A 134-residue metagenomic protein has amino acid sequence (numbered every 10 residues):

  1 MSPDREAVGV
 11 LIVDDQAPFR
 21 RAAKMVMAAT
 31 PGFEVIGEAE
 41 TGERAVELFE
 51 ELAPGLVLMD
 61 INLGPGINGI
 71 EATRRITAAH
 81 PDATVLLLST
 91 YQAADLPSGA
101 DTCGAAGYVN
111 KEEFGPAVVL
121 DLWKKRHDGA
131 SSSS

Functional and structural regions predicted by a protein language model:
M1-G9, A117-S134: Non-catalytic signal-transmission and effector/linker regions of two-component phosphorelay proteins
A7-P18, A23-M27: Conserved acidic segment of CheY-like receiver
D14, D60-I61, S89: Active-site residues of response regulator receiver
E38-L56: Acidic, metal-coordinating helix/loop segments flanking the phosphotransfer/catalytic sites of two-component signaling
E47, I67-P81: Short amphipathic alpha-helix used as the core "switch/output" element in two-component signaling
G55, N62-G64: The short loop immediately C-terminal to the conserved phospho-acceptor aspartate in CheY-like receiver
A100-G107: As written
